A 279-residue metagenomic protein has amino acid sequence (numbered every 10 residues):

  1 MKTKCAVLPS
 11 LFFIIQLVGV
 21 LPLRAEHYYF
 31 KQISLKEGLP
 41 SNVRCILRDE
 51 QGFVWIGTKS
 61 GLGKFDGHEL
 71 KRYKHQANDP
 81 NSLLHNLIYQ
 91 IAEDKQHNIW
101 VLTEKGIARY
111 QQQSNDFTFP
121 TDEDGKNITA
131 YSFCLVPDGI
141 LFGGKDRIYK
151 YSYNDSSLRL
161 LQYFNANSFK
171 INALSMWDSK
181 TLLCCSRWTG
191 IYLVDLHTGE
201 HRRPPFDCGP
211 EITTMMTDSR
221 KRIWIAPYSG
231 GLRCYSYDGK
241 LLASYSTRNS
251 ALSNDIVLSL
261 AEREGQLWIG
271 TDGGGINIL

Functional and structural regions predicted by a protein language model:
M1-L279: Carboxylate-rich, polar loop motifs that coordinate divalent cations or form catalytic acidic clusters
